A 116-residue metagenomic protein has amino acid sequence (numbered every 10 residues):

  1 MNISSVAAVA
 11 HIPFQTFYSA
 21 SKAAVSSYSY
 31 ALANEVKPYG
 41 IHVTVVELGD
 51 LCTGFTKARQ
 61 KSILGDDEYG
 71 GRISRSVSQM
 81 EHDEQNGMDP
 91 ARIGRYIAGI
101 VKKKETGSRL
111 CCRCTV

Functional and structural regions predicted by a protein language model:
N2: Rossmann-fold scaffold of SDR-type NAD(P)-dependent oxidoreductases
S5: Residue(s) in the substrate-gating loop at a strand-loop-helix junction that position the organic substrate next
A10-T16: Active-site loop immediately N-terminal to the catalytic Tyr-X3-Lys motif of short-chain dehydrogenase/reductase
S21: Active-site helix of classical SDR
A24, Y28-V36, V46: Hydrophobic alpha-helix immediately C-terminal to the catalytic Tyr-X-X-X-Lys motif of short-chain
P38-G107: SDR active-site lid
R109-V116: Short-chain dehydrogenase/reductase
